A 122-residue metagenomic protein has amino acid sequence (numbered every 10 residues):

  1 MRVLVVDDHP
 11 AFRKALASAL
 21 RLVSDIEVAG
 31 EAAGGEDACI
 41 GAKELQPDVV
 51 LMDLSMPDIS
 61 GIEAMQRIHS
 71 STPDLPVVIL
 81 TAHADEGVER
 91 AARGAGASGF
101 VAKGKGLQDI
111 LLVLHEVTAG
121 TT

Functional and structural regions predicted by a protein language model:
M1-F12, L16-L20: Conserved acidic segment of CheY-like receiver
D7, D53, T81: Active-site residues of response regulator receiver
D25-A33, G41: Short hydrophobic/Thr-rich beta-strand motif most characteristic of the beta2 strand and flanking loop of CheY-like
G34-D37, S60-E63: Acidic catalytic/metal-coordinating carboxylates
L45-L51: Active-site beta3 strand of CheY-like receiver
M52, P57, D85: The feature encodes the CheY-like receiver
E63, A84-V101, K105-L112: Alpha4 helix (beta4-alpha4-beta5 surface) of REC/receiver domains from two-component response regulators
D74-A84: A short, hydrophobic beta-strand element within the central beta-sheet of small alpha/beta folds
